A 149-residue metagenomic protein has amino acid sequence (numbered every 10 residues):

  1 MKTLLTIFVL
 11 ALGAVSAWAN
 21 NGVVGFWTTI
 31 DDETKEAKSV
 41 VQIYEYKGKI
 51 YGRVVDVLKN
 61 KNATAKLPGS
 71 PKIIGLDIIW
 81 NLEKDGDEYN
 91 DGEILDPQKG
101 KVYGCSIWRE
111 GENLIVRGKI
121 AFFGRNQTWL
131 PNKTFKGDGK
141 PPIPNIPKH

Functional and structural regions predicted by a protein language model:
M1-L5: Positively charged n-region of N-terminal signal peptides that target proteins for export
T6-I7, A17: Cleavable N-terminal signal peptides
G13-N20: Sec/Tat signal peptide C-region and signal peptidase I cleavage site
N21-K38, Q127-T134: K/E-rich alpha-helical interaction surfaces of small helical-bundle regulatory domains
T28-Y103: Central antiparallel beta-sheet cores of small beta-barrel/beta-sandwich binding domains
E45, L58, W108-G111, L130-F135: A short, sequence-level motif marking secondary-structure junctions
N90-E93, K99-K119, G124-T128: Surface-exposed interaction patches
I120-H149: Edge beta-strand at a domain terminus
